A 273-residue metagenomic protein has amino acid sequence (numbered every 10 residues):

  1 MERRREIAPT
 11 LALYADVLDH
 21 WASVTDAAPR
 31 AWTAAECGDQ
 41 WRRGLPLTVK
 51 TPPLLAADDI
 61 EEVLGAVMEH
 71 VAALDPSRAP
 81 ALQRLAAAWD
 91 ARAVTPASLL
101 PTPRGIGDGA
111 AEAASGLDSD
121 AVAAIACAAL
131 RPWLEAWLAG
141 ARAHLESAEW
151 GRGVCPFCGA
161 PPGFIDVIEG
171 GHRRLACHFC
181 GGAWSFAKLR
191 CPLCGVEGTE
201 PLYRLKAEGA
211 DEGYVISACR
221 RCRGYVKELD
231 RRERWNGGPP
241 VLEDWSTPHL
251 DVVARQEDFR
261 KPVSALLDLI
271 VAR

Functional and structural regions predicted by a protein language model:
M1-P46, R221, Y225, L229 (+1 more regions): Charged, low-complexity interaction segments
M1-R142: N-terminal alpha-helical interaction blocks
D75-P80, D90-P96, P101, G105 (+2 more regions): Glycine-centered secondary-structure boundary/capping sites
A121, I125, C158-D166, A254-Q256 (+1 more regions): Short N-terminal helix-initiation segments at or just after the protein's N-terminus
A136-A254: Cys/His-clustered metal-coordination modules, chiefly Zn-binding fingers
